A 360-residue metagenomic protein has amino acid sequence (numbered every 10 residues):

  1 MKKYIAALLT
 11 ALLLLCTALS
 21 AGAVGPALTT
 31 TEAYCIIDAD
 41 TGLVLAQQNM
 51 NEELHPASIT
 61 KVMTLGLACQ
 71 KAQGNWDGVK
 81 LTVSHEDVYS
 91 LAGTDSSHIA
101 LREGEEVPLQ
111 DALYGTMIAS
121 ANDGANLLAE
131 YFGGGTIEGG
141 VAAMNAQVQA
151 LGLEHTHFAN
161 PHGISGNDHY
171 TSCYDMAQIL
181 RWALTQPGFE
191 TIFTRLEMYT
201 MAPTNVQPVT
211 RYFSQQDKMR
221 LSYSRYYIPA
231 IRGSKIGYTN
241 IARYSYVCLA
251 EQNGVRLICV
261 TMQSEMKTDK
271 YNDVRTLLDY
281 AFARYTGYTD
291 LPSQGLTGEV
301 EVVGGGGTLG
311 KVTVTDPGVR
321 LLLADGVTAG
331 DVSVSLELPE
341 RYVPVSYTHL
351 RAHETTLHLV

Functional and structural regions predicted by a protein language model:
K2-K3, K61: A general lysine-centric signal
Y4-G22: Sec-dependent N-terminal signal peptides of Gram-positive bacterial secreted proteins and lipoproteins
L9, L45, L65-A68, Y244 (+1 more regions): Active-site-proximal flexible loops/turns
L14-L15, Q73, L277, Y285: Hydrophobic alpha-helical membrane context
L15, S120-D123, R284-Y288: Short secondary-structure junctions and interdomain/linker hinges
A21-Y174, Q178-P187: Active-site-adjacent loops and short helices of periplasmic peptidoglycan-processing enzymes
L153-E154, N167-Y170, Y174-V360: Domain-terminus/edge residues, biased toward the C-terminal soluble/receptor-binding domains of extracytoplasmic
